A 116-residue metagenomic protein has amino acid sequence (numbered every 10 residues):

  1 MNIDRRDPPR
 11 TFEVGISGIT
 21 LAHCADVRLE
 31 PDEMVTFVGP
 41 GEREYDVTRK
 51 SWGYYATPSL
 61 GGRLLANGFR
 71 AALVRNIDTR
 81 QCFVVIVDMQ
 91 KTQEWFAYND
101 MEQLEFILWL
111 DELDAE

Functional and structural regions predicted by a protein language model:
N2-L65: N-terminal accessory interaction module
F37, I86, L108-D111: Acidic, low-complexity intrinsically disordered regions
E42, T79-R80: Detector for glycine-centered tight turns/loop "hinges" at secondary-structure junctions
T48-G53, N99-E116: Short, mixed-charge low-complexity intrinsically disordered segments
R70-D78: A short beta-strand micro-motif
Q81-V87: A short, exposed loop/beta-hairpin motif centered on an aromatic-Gly-Thr core
V87-Q103: A short, charged, amphipathic alpha-helix used as a generic interaction element across diverse proteins
